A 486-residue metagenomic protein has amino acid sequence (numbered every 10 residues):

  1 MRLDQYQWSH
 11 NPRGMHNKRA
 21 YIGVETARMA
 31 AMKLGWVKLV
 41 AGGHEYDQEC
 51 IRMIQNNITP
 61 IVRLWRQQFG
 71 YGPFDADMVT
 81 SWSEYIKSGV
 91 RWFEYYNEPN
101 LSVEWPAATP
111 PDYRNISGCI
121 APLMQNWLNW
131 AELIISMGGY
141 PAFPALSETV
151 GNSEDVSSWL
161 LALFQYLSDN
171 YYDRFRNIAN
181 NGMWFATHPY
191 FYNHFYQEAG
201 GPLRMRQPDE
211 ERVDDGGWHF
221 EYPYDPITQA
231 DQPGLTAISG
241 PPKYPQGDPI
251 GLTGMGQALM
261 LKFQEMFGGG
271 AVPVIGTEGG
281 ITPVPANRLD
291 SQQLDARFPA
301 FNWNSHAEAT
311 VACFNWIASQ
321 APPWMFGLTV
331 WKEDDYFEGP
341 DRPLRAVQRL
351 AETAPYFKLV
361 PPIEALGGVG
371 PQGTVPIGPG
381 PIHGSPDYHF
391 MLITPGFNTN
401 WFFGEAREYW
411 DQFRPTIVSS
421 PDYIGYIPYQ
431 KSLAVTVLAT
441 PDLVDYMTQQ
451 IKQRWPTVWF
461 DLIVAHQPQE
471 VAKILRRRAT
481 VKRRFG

Functional and structural regions predicted by a protein language model:
M1-R2, Y171, P376-P379: A short, compositionally biased domain-edge/stem linker segment
R2-Q7, E49-S117, A121-P122, L133 (+4 more regions): Ligand-binding grooves and catalytic loops that recognize ribose/phosphate and carbohydrate rings, and esterified lipid
Y6-R19, L39-G43, R63-Q67, Y95-P99 (+9 more regions): Active-site-proximal beta-strand/loop segments in catalytic clefts of secreted hydrolases
H10-Q48, R52-M53, T59-I61, S88-W92 (+1 more regions): Catalytic domains of carbohydrate-active enzymes, especially glycoside hydrolases
R13, N57, A286-T416, Y423-S432 (+2 more regions): Aromatic-rich peripheral "rim/lid" segments of glycoside hydrolase catalytic domains that contact and position glycan
H44-E84, V90, S117-W324, W331 (+1 more regions): Noncatalytic carbohydrate-binding groove/subsite architecture in carbohydrate-active enzymes
V103, V150, F402-F403: Activation segment
G138-Y140, P144-A145, A271, V375 (+1 more regions): Generic detector of solvent-exposed, compositionally biased contiguous segments
